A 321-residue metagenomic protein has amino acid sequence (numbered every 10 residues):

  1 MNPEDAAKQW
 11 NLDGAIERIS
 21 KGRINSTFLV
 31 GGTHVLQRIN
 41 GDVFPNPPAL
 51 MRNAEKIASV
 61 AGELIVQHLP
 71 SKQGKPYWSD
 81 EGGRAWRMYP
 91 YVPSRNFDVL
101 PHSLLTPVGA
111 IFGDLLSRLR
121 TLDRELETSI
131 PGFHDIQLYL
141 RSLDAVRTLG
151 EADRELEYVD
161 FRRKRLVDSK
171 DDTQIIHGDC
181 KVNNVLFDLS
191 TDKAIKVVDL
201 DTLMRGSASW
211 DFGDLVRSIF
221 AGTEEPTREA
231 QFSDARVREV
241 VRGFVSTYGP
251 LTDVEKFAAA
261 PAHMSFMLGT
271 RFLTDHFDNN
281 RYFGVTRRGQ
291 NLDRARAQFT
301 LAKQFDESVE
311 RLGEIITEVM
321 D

Functional and structural regions predicted by a protein language model:
N2-Q9, V146-G178, D188-T191: An alpha-helical support segment within catalytic cores of ATP-dependent transferases
I16-K21: Protein kinase glycine-rich loop
R23-G32, L36, H68, R163-W210: Active-site acidic catalytic loop and adjacent metal/ATP-binding pocket of ATP-dependent phosphoryl transfer enzymes
T33-L126: ATP-binding pocket architecture of kinase catalytic cores
W86-V99, T121, A145, F266-T286: A glycine-centered beta->alpha junction motif in the catalytic cores of kinase/phosphotransferase enzymes
V99-D153, D171-T173: A cross-family kinase active-site recognition segment
S209-G249, H263-F283: Active-site activation/catalytic loop segments of kinase-like enzymes and analogous catalytic loops in related
M267-D321: ATP/Mg2+ or Mg2+-diphosphate-binding catalytic cores that bind nucleotide phosphates or diphosphates via glycine-rich
